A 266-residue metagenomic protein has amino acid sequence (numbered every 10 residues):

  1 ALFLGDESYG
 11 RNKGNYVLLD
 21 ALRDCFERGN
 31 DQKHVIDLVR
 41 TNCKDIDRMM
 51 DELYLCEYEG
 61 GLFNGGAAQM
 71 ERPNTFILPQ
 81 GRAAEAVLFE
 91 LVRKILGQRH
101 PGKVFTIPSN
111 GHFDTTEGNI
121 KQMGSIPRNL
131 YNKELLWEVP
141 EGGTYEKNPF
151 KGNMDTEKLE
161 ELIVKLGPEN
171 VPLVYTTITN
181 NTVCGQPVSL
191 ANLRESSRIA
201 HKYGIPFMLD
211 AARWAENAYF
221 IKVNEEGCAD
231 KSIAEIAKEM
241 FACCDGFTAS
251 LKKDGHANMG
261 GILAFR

Functional and structural regions predicted by a protein language model:
L4-G10: Glycine-rich phosphate-binding "P-loop"
G10-R266: Conserved PLP-enzyme active-site core in the AAT-like
